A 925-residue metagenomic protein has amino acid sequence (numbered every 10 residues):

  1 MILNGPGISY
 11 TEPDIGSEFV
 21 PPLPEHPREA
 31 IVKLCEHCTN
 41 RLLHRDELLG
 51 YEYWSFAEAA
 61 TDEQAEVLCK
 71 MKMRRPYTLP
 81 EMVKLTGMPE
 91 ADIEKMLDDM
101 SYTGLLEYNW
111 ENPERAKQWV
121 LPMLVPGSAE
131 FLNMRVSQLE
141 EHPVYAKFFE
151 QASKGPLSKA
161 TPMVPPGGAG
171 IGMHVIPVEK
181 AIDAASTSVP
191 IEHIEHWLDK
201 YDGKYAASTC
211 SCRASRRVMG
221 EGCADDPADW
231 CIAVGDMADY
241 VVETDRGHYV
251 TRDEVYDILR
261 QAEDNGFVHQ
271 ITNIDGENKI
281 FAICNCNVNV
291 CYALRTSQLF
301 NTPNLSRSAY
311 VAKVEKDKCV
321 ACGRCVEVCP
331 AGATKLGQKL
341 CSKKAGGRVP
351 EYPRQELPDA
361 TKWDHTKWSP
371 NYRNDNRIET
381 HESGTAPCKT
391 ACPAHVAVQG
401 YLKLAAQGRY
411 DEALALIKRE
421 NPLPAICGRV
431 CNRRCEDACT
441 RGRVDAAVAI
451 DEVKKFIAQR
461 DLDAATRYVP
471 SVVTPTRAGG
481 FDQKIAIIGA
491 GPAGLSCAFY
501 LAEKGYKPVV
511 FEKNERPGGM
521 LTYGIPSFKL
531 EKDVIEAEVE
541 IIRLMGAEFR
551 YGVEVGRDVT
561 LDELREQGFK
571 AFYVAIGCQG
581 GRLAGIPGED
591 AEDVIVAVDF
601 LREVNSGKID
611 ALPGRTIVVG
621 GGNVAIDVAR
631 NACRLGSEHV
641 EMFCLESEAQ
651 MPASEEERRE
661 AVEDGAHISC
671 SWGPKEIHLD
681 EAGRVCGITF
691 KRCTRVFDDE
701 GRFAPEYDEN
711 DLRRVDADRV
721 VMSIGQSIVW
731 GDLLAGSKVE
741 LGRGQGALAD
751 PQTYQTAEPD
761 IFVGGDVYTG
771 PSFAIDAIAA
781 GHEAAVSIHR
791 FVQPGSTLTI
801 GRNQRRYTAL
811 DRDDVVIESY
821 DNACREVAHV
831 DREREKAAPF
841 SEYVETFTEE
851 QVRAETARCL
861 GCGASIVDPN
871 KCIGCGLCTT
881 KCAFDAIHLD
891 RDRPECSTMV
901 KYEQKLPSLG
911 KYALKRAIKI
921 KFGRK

Functional and structural regions predicted by a protein language model:
K33-C35, F56-A57, H196-D199, G203-V320 (+13 more regions): Ferredoxin-type iron-sulfur electron-transfer modules and their immediate structural context
R74-T86: Short acidic, hydrophobic short linear motifs in intrinsically disordered regions
T86-Y102: Short amphipathic alpha-helical interaction segments
S101-N112, T334-K335, I887: A short, conserved structural fragment
R115-K154: Short, amphipathic alpha-helical interaction segments positioned at domain boundaries
V396-Q399, A405-A406, A447-D451, I487-V555 (+4 more regions): Beta1-alpha1 glycine-rich phosphate/pyrophosphate-binding loop at the start of Rossmann-like nucleotide-binding domains
I457-A478, K504, A537-R557, G581-L635 (+1 more regions): Glycine-rich dinucleotide-binding loop and its adjacent helix/turn
D533-R582, I595-L612, R634-G744: A Rossmann-like FAD-binding core segment of flavoenzymes
